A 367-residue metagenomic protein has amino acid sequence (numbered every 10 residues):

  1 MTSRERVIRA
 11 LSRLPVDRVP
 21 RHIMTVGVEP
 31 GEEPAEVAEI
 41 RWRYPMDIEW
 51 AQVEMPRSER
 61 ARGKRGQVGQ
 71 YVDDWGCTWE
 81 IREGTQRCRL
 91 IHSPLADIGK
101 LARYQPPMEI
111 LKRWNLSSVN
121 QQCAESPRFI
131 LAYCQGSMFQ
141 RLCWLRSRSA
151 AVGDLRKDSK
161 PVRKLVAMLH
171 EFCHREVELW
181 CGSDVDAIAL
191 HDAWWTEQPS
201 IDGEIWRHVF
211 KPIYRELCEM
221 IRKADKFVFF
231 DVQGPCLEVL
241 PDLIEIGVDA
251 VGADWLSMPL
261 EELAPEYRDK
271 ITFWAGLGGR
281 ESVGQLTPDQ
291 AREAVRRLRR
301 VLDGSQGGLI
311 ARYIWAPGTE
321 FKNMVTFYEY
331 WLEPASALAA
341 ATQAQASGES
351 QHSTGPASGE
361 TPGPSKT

Functional and structural regions predicted by a protein language model:
M1-G31, V72, I81, Q105-T367: Active-site loop segments of alpha/beta catalytic cores
R18-P20, D47, V68: A common structural microfeature
P30-K64: Segments that shape or occlude catalytic/ligand-binding pockets
V37, V68, L260: Generic structural marker for isolated residues within well-ordered, non-membrane alpha-helices of soluble domains
Y44-W50, I91-Q105, C134-L145: An N-terminal domain-start capping segment
R62-P107, E125-F129: A contiguous, low-structure linker/loop signature
